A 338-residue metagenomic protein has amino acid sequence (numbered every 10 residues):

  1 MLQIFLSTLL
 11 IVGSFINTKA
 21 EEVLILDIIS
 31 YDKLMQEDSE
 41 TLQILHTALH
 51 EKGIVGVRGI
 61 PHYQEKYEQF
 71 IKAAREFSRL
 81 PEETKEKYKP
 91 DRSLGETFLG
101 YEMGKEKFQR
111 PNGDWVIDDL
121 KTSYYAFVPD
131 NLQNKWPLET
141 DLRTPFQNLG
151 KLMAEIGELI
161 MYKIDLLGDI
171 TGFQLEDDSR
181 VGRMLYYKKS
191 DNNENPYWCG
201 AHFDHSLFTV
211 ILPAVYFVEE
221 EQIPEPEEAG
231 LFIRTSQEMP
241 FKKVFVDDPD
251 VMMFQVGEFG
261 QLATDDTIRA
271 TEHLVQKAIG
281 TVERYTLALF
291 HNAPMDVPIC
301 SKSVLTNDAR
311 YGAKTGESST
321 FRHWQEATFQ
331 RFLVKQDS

Functional and structural regions predicted by a protein language model:
M1-I4, D178: N-terminal leader/targeting segments
Q3-F15: Cleavable N-terminal signal peptides of Sec/SRP-targeted secreted and luminal proteins
N17-K19: Signal peptide processing junction and immediate N-terminal pro/mature segment of secreted/exported proteins
E21-S338: Peripheral, non-catalytic segments flanking oxidoreductase cores
